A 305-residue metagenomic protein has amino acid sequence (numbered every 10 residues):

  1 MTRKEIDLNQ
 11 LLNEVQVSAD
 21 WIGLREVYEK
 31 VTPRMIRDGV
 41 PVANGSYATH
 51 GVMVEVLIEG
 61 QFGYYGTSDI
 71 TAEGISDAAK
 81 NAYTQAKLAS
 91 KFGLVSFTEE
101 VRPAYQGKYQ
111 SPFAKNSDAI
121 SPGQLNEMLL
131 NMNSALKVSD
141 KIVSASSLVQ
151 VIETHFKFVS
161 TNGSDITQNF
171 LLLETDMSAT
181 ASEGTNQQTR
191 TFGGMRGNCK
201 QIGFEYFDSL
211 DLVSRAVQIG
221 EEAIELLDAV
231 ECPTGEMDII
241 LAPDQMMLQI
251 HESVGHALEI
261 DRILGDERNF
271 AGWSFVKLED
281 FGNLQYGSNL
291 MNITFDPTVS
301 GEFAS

Functional and structural regions predicted by a protein language model:
M1-A304: Active-site bordering "gate/hinge" segments that shape substrate access to catalytic or cofactor-binding pockets
